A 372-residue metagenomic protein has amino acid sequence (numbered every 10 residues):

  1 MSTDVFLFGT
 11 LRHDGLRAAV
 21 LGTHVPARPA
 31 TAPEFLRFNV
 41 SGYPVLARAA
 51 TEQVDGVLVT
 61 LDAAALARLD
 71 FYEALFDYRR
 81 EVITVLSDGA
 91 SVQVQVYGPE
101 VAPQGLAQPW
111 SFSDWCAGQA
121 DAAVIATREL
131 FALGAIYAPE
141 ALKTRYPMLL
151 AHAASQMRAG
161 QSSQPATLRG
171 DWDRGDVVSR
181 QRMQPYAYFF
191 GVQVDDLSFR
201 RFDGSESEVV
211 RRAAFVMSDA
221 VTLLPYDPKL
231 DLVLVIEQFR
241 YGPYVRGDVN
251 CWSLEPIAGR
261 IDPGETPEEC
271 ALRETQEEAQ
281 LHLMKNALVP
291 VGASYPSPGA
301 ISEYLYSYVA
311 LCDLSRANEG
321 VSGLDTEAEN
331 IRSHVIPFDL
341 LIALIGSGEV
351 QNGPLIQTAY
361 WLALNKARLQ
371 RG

Functional and structural regions predicted by a protein language model:
M1, A49-V54, V216, E255 (+1 more regions): Short glycine-enriched loop/turn motifs at secondary-structure junctions
S2-R174: Glycine-aromatic micro-motifs
L11, R200, D227-K229, F239 (+2 more regions): Short loop segments at secondary-structure junctions
T23, F215-M217, K229-R273, D325-E327: Conserved Nudix-box catalytic region and its N-terminal flanking loop in Nudix hydrolases and closely related
T60, T84, V194-D196, P225 (+2 more regions): Short, well-ordered beta-strand micro-motif
G105-Q181, D248-S253, P263, P290 (+2 more regions): Nudix hydrolase/Nudix homology domain
Q184-L230: Acidic, metal-coordinating catalytic segment for phosphate/diphosphate chemistry, firing primarily on the Nudix
V209-V210, D219-T222, I257-N352, G372: Unchanged
